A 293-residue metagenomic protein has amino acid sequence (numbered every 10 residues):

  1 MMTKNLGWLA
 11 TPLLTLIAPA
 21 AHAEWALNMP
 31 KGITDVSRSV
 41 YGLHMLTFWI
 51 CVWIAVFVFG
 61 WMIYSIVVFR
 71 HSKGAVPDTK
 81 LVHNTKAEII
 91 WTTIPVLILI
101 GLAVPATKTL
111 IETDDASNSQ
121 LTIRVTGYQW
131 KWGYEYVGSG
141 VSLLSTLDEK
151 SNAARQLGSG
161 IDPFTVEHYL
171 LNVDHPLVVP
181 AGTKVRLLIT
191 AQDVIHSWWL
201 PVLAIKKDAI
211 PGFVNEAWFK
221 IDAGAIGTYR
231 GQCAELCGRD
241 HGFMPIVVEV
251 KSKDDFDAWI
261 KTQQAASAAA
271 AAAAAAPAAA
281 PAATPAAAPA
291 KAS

Functional and structural regions predicted by a protein language model:
M1-E24: N-terminal secretory/membrane targeting signals
A23-L46, I66-S293: Non-transmembrane, membrane-proximal soluble domains of secreted or membrane proteins
H44-V56: Alpha-helical transmembrane segments
A55-F69: Alpha-helical transmembrane segments
